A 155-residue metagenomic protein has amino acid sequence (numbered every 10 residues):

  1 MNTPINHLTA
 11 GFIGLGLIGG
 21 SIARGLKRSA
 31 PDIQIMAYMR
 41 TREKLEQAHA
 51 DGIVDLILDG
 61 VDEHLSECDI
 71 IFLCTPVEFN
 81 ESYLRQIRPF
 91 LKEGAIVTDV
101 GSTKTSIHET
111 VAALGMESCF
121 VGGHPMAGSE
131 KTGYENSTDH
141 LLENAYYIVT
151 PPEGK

Functional and structural regions predicted by a protein language model:
M1-G60, L65-S66: NAD(P)+-binding Rossmann beta1-loop-alpha1 motif at the extreme N-terminus of oxidoreductases
D32-I33, L91-A95, M116-S118: A short helix->loop->beta-strand "cap" motif at the edges of active sites that frequently abuts
R40-T41, T75, V100-S102: Short beta->alpha hinge that forms the Motif I/post-I loop of the SAM-binding pocket
E43-K44, F79, K104-I107: Conserved short alpha-helix immediately C-terminal to the canonical SAM/SAH-binding motif I of Rossmann-like
V54, C68, G94, N144-A145: Short, well-ordered alpha-helix to beta-strand connector turns
V61-T98: Rossmann-like NAD(P)-binding element
L114-K155: Rossmann-fold dinucleotide-binding core
